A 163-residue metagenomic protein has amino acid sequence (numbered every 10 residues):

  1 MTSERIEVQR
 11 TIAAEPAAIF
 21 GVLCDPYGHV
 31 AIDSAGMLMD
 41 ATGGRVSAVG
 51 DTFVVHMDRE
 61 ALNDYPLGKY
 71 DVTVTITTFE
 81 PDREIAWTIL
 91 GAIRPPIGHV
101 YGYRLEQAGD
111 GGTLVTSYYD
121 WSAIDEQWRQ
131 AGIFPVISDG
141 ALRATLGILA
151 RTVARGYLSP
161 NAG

Functional and structural regions predicted by a protein language model:
M1-A48, T52: Hydrophobic ligand-binding cavity/cleft-lining segments
R5-E7, G68-T73, P96-G102: Short, surface-exposed coil-to-beta transition loops
A13-A17, R45-A48, T77-E84, R104-L114: A short, structured loop/turn motif at beta-sheet edges
A14, R59-A61, W121-A123: Beta-strand elements of well-folded, non-transmembrane domains
I19-L23, H29, F53, I76 (+3 more regions): Hydrophobic pocket/interface hotspot
Y27, S138, L142-Y157: Short amphipathic alpha-helical signal-transduction/dimerization elements
A41-L90, I148-A162: Glycine-rich portal/gate segments that line the openings of hydrophobic small-molecule binding cavities
T88-A144, P160-N161: Beta-strand/loop substructures that line and gate deep hydrophobic ligand-binding cavities in soluble
